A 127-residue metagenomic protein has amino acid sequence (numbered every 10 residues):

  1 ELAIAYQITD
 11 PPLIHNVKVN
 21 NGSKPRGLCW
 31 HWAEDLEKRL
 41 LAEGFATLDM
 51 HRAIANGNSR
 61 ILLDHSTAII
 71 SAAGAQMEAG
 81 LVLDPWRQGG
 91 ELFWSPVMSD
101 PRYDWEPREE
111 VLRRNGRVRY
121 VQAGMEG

Functional and structural regions predicted by a protein language model:
E1-K18: Secondary-structure boundary elements
I14, W30, A53, A68 (+1 more regions): Sparse, context-dependent recognition of short Cys/His-centered cofactor- or disulfide-binding micro-motifs
V17-R52, N56-L62: Mid-length scaffold segments of soluble, non-membrane domains
E34-D35, L62, S66, R119-Q122 (+1 more regions): Cysteine-nucleophile amide-bond enzymes
F45-L92: Hydrophobic/aromatic-rich core segments of domains that either
A75-G127: A recognition module on extended beta-rich or small alphabeta surfaces enriched in W/G with H and D/E
